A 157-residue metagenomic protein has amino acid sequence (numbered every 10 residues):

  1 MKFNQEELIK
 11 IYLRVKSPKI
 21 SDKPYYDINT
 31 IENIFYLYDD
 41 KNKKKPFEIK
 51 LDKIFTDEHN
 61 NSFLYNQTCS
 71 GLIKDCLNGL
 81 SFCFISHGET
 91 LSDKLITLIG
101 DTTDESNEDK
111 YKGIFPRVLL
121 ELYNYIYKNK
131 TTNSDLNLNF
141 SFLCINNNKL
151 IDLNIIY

Functional and structural regions predicted by a protein language model:
M1-K44: Long, basic/Gly/Ser/Thr-rich N-terminal segments that mediate initial subcellular attachment or targeting
I31-Y157: P-loop NTPase motor catalytic core
